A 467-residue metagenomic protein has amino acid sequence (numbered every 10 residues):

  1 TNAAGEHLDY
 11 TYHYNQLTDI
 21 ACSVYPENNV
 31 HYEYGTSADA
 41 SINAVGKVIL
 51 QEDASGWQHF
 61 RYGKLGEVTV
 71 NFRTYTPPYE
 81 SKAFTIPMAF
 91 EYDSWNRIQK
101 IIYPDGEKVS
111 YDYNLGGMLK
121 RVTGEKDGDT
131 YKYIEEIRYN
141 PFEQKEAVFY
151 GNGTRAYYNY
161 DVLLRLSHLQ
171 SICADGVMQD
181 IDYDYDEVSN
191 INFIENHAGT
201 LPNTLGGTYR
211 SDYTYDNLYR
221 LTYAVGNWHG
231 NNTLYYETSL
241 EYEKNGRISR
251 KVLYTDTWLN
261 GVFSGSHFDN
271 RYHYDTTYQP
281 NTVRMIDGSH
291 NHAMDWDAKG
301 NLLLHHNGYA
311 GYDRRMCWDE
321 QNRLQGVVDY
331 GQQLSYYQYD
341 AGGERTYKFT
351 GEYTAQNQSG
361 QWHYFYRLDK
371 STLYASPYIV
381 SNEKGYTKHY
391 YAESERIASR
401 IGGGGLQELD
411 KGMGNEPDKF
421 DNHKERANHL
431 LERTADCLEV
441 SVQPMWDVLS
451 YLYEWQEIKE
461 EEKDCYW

Functional and structural regions predicted by a protein language model:
T1-G5, H13, D19-P26, I49-F60 (+21 more regions): Beta-turn initiation residues at beta-strand->coil junctions
N2, Y12, N43, G63 (+14 more regions): Short, acidic, Ser/Thr-enriched surface-loop or helix-capping motifs
L8-Y10, Y32, F60, F90 (+11 more regions): A residue-level detector for well-ordered beta-strand positions
D9-Y34, M178, Y235-I286, M316-W467: Short secondary-structure transition motifs
S37-A40: Short loop/turn segments immediately following beta-strands, especially the blade-tip and inter-blade linker loops
G206-G207: Short, solvent-exposed loop/turn segments at conserved positions within beta-propeller repeat blades
W296, G300-L302: Long hydrophobic segments that form regular secondary structure
